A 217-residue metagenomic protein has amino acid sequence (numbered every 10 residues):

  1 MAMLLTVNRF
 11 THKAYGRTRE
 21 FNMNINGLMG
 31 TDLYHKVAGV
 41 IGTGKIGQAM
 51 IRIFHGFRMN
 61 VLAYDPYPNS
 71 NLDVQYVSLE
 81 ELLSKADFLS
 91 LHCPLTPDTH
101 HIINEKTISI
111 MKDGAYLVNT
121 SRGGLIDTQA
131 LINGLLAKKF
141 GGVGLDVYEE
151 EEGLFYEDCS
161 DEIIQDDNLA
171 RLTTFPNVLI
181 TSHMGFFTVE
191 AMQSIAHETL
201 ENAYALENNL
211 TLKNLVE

Functional and structural regions predicted by a protein language model:
M1, I51, N104-I108, L131-I132 (+2 more regions): Short amphipathic alpha-helical segments and helix-helix/interface helices
M1-R9, G16, S84, L91 (+2 more regions): Generic alpha-helical structural context detector
M1-V37, A49-R52: Phosphate-binding beta-alpha-beta segment of Rossmann-like dinucleotide-binding domains, i.e., the NAD(P)
V7-T11, F21, F57, K138 (+2 more regions): Change "in soluble alpha/beta enzymes" to "in soluble alpha/beta proteins
N26-D113: Rossmann-like dinucleotide/phosphate-binding beta-alpha-beta segment
G114, G124-E217: Rossmann-like dinucleotide-binding domain for NAD(H)/NADP(H)
V118: Glycine-rich nucleotide-phosphate-binding loops and adjacent flexible coil segments
S121: Active-site beta-alpha turn of Rossmann-fold NAD(P)-dependent dehydrogenases/reductases
